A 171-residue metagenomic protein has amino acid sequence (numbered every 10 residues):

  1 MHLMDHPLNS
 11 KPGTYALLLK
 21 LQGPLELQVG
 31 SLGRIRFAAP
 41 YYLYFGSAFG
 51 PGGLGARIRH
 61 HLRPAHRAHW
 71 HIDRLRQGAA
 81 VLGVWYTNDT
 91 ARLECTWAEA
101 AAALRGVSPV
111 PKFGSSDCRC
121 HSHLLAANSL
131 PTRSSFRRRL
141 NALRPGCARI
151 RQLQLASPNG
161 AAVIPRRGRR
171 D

Functional and structural regions predicted by a protein language model:
M1-R59, R63, A80-V81, W85-R92 (+1 more regions): GIY-YIG nuclease catalytic motif and its immediate N-terminal context
Y44-S47, H71-L75, A103, P111-G114 (+1 more regions): Short, surface-exposed, polar/charged, turn-prone segments marking secondary-structure boundaries
I58, L75, L124: Short clusters of hydrophobic/aromatic residues that line enzyme substrate/ligand-binding pockets
P64-H69: Cytochrome P450 catalytic domain signature, combining two hallmark sequence patches
R74-C120: Mid-chain, well-packed structural core segment of small domains
K112-P131, S135: Long, Lys/Arg- and hydrophobic-enriched amphipathic alpha-helices
